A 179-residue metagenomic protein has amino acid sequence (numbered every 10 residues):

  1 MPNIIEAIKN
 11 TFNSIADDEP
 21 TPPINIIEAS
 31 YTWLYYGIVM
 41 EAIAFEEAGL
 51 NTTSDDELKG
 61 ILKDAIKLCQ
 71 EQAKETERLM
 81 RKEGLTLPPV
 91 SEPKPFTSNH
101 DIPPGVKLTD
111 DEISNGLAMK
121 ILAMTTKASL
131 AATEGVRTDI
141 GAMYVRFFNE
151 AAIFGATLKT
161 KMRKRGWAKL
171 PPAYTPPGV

Functional and structural regions predicted by a protein language model:
M1-Y36: Leu/Val/Ala/Ile-rich N-terminal alpha-helices, chiefly Sec-type signal peptides and the beginnings
I4-S14, R78-N115, M119, Y174-V179: Carboxylate-rich helix-loop segments that flank metal/cofactor sites and access channels in metalloenzymes
F12, F45, F96, F147-F148 (+1 more regions): Phenylalanine-focused residue identity feature
I24-L34, D56-K74, D110-I113, T138-A152: Alpha-helical scaffold segments that form or flank carboxylate-/histidine-based iron centers
E28-L50, N99-R146: Acidic/histidine-rich alpha-helical segments that form the ligand environment of transition-metal centers
D56-E92, G155-R165: Conserved alpha-helical segments that form or flank metal/cofactor-binding pockets of metalloenzymes
K120-V179: Preference for long, well-ordered alpha-helical segments
